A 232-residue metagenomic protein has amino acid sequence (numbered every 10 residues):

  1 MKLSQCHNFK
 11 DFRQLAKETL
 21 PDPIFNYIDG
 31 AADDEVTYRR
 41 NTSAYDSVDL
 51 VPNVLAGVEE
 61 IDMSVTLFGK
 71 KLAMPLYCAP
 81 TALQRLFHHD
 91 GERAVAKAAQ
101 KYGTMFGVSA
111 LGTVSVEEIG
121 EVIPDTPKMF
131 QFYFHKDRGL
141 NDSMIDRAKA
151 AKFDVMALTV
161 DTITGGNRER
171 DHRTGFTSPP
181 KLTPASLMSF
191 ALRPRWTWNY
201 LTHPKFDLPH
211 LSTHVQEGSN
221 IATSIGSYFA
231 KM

Functional and structural regions predicted by a protein language model:
M1-G69, P179-M232: An N-cap/entry alpha-helix motif that binds or orients negatively charged groups
P21, C78, A99, L158: Conserved, mostly hydrophobic/aromatic
L76-A79, T104-V108, K128-F132, M156: Hydrophobic faces of well-ordered beta-strands that scaffold small-molecule active sites in alpha/beta enzyme cores
Y77-H89, F130-G139, G226-M232: Active-site mouth loops of central-metabolism enzymes
F87-E92, V108-T126, H135-S143, I163-G175: Active-site-adjacent beta->alpha loops and helix N-cap segments on the catalytic face of soluble alpha/beta enzymes
M144-V155, T159-T162: Phosphate/diphosphate-binding loops
